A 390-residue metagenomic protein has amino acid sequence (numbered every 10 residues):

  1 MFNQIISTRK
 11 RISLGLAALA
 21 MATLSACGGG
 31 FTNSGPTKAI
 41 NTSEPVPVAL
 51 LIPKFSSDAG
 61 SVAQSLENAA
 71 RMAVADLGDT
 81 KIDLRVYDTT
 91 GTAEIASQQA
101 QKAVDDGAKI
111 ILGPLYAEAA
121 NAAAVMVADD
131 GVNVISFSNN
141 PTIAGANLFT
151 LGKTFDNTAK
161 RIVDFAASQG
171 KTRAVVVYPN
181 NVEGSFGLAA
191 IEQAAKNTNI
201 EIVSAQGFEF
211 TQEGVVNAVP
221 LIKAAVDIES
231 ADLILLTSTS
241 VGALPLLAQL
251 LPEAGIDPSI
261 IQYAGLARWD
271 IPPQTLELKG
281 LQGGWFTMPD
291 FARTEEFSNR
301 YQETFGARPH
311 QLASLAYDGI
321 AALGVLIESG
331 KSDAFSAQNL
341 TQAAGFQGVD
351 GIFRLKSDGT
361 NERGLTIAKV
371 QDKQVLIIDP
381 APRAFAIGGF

Functional and structural regions predicted by a protein language model:
F2-F390: Extracytosolic ligand-binding ectodomains
